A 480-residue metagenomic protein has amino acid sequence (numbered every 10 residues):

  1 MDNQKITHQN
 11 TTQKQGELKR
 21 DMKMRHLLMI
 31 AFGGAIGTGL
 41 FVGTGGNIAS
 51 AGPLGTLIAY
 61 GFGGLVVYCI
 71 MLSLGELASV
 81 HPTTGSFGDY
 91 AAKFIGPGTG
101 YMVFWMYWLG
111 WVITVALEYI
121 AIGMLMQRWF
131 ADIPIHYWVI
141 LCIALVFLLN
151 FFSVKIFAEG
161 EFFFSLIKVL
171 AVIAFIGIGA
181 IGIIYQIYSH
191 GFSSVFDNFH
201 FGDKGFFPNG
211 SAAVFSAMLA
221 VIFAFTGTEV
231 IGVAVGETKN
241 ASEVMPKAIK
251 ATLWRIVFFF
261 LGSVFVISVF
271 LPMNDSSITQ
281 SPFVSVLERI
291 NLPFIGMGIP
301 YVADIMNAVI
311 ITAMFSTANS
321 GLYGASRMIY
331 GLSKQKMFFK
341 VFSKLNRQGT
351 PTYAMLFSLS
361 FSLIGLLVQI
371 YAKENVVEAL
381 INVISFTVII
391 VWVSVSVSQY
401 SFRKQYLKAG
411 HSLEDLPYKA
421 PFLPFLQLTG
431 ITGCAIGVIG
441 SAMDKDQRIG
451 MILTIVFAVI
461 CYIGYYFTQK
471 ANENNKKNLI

Functional and structural regions predicted by a protein language model:
M1-G45, A49-L54, V67-Y68, L72 (+4 more regions): Membrane-interface "cap" regions at the ends of multi-pass membrane proteins
D2, T11, G88-A92, G98 (+7 more regions): Helix-loop-helix connectors at the membrane interface of multi-pass transporters/channels
Q13-L18, L57, F130-P134, L166-N307: Helix-loop-helix junctions that connect adjacent transmembrane segments in multi-pass membrane transporters
K19, G43-W138, C142, T252-R255 (+2 more regions): Extracellular loop-to-transmembrane helix junctions
T83, M106-I120, F225-T238, P300-K340 (+3 more regions): Membrane-helix boundary/coupling elements in multi-pass transport proteins
D89-A91, G96, R128, A248-N319 (+1 more regions): TM-loop-TM module centered on a large, flexible mid-protein loop between adjacent transmembrane helices in multi-pass
G123, H136-F196, T226, I249-W254 (+2 more regions): Membrane-interface loop-to-helix entry segments
F163-F164, V341-T352, W392-D446, A471-I480: C-terminal membrane-solvent junction of multi-pass transporters and transport-like membrane proteins
